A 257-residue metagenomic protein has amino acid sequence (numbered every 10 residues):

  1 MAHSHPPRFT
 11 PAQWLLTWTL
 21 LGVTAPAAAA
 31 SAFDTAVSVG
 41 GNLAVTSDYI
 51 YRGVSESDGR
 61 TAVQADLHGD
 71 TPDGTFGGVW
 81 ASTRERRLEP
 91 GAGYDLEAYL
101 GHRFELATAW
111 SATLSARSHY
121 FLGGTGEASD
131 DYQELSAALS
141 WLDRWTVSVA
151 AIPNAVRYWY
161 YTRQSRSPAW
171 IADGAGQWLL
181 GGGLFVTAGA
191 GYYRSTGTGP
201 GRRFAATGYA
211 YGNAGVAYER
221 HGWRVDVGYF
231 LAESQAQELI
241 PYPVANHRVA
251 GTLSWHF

Functional and structural regions predicted by a protein language model:
M1-S38: Cleavable N-terminal export/targeting peptides
A30-R87, A150: Short glycine/proline- and aromatic-enriched beta-strand/turn motifs that initiate or cap beta-hairpins
T35-V37, G59-V63, A92-L96, W110 (+5 more regions): Residues that define the transmembrane beta-barrel architecture of outer-membrane proteins
V45-Y51, A81-E85, S118-L122, W141-D143 (+5 more regions): Transmembrane beta-strands of outer-membrane beta-barrel pores
S47, G69-T71, H102-F104, W110 (+5 more regions): Residue-level signature of outer-membrane beta-barrel architecture
D73-V79, T108-L114, D143-V149, W178 (+2 more regions): Repeated loop/turn-to-beta-strand initiation elements of outer-membrane beta-barrel proteins
D130-P200: Detector for outer-membrane/organellar transmembrane beta-barrel domains, recognizing the amphipathic beta-strand
W178, A214, Y218-W223, Y229 (+1 more regions): Outer-membrane beta-barrel "beta-signal"
